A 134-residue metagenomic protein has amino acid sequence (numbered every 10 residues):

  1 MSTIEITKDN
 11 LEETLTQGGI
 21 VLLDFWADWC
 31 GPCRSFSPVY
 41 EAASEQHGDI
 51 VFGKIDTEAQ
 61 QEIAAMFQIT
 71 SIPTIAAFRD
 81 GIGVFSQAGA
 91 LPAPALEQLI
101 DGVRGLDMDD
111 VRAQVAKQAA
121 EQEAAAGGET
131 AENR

Functional and structural regions predicted by a protein language model:
S2, T7, W26, V51-G53: Conserved Rossmann-like nucleotide-binding pocket used by diverse enzymes that bind dinucleotide cofactors
T3-V21, Q61: A short beta-strand-turn-helix
G18-L22, S35-I55, Q61: Conserved helix-turn-beta segment immediately C-terminal to the redox Cys motif in thioredoxin-like folds
G19, W26-W29, S71: Short pre-active-site segment immediately N-terminal to redox-active cysteine/selenocysteine motifs in thiol-based
D24-W26, A77: Structural cue for short, hydrophobic secondary-structure segments
C30-C33, I75: The canonical Cys-X-X-Cys-His
S71-D110: Non-catalytic, surface beta->alpha helical segment in thiol-disulfide oxidoreductase systems
M108-E129: CheY-like receiver
